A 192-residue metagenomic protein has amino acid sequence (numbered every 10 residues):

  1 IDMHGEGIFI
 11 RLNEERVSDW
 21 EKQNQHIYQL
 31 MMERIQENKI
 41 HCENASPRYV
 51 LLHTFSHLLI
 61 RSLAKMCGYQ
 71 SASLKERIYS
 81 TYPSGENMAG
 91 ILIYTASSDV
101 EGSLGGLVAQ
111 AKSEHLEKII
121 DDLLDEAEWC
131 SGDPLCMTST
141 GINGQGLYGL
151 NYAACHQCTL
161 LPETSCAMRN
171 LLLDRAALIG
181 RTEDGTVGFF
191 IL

Functional and structural regions predicted by a protein language model:
I1-L192: Extended, well-ordered protein cores
